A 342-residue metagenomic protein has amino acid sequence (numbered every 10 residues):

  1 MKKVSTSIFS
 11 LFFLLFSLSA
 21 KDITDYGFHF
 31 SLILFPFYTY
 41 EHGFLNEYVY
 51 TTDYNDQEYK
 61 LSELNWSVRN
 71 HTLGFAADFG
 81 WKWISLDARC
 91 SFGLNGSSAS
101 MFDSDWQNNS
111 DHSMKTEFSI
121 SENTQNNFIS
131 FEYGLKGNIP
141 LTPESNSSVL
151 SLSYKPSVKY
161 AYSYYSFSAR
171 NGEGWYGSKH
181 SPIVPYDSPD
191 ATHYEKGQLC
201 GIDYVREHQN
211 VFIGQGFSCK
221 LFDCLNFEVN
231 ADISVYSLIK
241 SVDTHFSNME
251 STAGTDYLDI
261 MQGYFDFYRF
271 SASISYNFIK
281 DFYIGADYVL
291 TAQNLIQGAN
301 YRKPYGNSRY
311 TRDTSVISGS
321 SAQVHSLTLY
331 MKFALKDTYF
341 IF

Functional and structural regions predicted by a protein language model:
K2-D22: Classical Sec-dependent N-terminal signal peptides that target proteins to the secretory pathway
K21-F30, G80-S85, G137-Y154, K220-F227 (+2 more regions): Short loop/turn motifs that connect adjacent beta-strands in outer-membrane beta-barrel proteins
L32-H42, F79, A88-G96, L135 (+5 more regions): Transmembrane beta-barrel strands of outer-membrane/channel proteins
E41-N70, F92-F131, A161-N210, S234-S271 (+1 more regions): Extracellular/periplasm-exposed beta-strand and loop segments of Gram-negative cell-envelope proteins, dominated by
G74-D78, E132-N138, G214-G216, S271-S275 (+1 more regions): Outer-membrane beta-barrel architecture
F128-G172, N210, F217: Extracellular-facing segments of soluble proteins and assemblies that are Gly/Ser/Thr-biased and enriched in aromatics
S151-S153, R206-F212, C219-E228, F265-F267: Short gly/pro-enriched beta-turn/loop segments at secondary-structure junctions
I279-D281, V289-L295: Short Gly/Pro-enriched loop/turn and capping motifs at secondary-structure junctions
